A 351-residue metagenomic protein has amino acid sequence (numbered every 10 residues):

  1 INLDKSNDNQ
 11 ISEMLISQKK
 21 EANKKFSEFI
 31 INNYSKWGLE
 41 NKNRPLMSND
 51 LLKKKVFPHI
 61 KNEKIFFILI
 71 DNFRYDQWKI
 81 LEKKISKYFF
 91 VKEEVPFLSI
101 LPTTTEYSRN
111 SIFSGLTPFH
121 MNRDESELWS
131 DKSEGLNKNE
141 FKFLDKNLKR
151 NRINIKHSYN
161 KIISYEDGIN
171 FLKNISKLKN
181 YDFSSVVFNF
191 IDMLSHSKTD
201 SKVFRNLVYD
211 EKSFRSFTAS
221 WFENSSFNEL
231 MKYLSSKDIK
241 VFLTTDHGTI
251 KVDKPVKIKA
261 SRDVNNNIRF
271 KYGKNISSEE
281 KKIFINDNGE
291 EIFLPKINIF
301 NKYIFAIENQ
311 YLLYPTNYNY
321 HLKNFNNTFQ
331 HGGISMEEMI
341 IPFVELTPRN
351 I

Functional and structural regions predicted by a protein language model:
I1-I351: Feature captures the catalytic ectodomains and active-site-proximal regions of enzymes that hydrolyze or transfer
